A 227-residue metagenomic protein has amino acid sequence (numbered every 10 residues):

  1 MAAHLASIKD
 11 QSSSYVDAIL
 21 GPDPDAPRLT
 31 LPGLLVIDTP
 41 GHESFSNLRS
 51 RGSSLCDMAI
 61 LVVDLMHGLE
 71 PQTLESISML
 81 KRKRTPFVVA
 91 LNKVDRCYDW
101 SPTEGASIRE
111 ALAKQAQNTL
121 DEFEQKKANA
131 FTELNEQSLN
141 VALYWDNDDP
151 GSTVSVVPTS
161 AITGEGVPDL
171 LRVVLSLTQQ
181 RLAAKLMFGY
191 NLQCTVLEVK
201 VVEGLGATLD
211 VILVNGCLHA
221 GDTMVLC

Functional and structural regions predicted by a protein language model:
M1-M58, L65, S78-K81, V199: Switch I (G2) and immediately adjacent beta-strands of P-loop GTPase domains
A2, L143-C227: Conserved catalytic-core segments of large NTP-driven translation/proteostasis enzymes
A6, S46, S50, L61 (+7 more regions): Solvent-exposed alpha-helical segments within well-ordered globular domains of core cellular machineries
Q11-D23, F45-N47, E70, N135-D148 (+2 more regions): Active-site phosphate-binding and catalytic loops of NTP-dependent enzymes
S13, P40-E43, L65-L69, F87 (+5 more regions): Conserved nucleotide-binding/hydrolysis micro-motifs of P-loop NTPases
G33-L34, T39, E43, S54-L74 (+3 more regions): Conserved Switch II/interswitch segment of TRAFAC-class P-loop GTPases
F45-R51, Q72-T73, S101-S107, K114: Phosphate/Mg2+-binding loops and adjacent switch elements in nucleotide/diphosphate-handling enzyme cores
V94-D149: GTPase G-domain guanine-specificity segment
